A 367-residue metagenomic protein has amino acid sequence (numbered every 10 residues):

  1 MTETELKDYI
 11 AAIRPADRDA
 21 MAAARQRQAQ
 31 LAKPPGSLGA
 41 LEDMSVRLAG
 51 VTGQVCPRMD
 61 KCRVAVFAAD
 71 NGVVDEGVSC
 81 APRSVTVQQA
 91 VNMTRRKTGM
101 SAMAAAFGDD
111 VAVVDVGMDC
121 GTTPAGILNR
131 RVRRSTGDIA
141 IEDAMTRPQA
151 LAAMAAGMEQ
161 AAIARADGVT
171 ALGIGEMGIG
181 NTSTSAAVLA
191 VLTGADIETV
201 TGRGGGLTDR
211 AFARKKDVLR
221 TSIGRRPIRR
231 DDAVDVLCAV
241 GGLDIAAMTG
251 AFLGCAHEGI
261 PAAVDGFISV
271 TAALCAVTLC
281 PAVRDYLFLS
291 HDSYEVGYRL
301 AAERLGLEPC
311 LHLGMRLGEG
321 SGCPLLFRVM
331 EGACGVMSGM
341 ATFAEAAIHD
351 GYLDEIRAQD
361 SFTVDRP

Functional and structural regions predicted by a protein language model:
M1-P367: N-terminal loops that bind phosphate or other acidic moieties and the adjacent beta-alpha structural core
